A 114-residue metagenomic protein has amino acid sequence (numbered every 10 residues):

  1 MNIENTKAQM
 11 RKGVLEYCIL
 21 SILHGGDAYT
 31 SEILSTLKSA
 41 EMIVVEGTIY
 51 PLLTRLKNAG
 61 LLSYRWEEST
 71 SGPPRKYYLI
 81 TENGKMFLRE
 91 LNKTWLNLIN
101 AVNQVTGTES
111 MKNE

Functional and structural regions predicted by a protein language model:
M1-T6: Short, intrinsically disordered or compositionally biased N-terminal tails of bacterial proteins
K7-T48, E67: N-terminal helix-turn-helix DNA-binding core of bacterial DNA-binding proteins
G25-Y29, A59, G84: Short, charged/polar surface micro-motifs in flexible loops or helix N-caps
I49-P51, R55-L56: Basic amphipathic alpha-helical segments that dock to polyanions
L52, S71, N103: Positions that flank functional sites
A59-P74, L79: Beta-hairpin "wing" of winged helix-turn-helix
P74-N92: Basic, amphipathic "hinge/linker" alpha-helix immediately C-terminal to the N-terminal HTH DNA-binding motif
M86-E114: Amphipathic alpha-helical dimerization/coiled-coil segments that flank or bridge DNA-binding/regulatory modules
